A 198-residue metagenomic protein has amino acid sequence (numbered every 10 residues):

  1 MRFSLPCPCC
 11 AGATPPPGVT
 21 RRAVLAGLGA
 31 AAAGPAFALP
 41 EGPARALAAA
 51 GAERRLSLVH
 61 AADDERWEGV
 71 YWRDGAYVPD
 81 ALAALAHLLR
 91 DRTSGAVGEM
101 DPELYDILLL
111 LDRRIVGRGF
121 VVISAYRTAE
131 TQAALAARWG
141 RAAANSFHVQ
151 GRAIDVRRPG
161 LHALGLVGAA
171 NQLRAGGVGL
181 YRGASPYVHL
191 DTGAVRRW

Functional and structural regions predicted by a protein language model:
M1-V19: N-terminal secretory signal peptides
R2, C7-P8, R54-V59, V70 (+1 more regions): Catalytic cores and adjacent binding grooves of peptidoglycan-active enzymes
P17-A23, A32-G51: N-terminal twin-arginine translocation
R73-V121: Active-site acidic/histidine clusters and adjacent loop/turn architecture that either coordinate catalytic ions
Y105-L108, Q132, A136, A163 (+1 more regions): Extracytoplasmic/secreted envelope proteins and their assembly/folding machinery, especially bacterial periplasmic
D112-A137: Extended, low-complexity, intrinsically disordered C-terminal regulatory tails of eukaryotic serine/threonine kinases
